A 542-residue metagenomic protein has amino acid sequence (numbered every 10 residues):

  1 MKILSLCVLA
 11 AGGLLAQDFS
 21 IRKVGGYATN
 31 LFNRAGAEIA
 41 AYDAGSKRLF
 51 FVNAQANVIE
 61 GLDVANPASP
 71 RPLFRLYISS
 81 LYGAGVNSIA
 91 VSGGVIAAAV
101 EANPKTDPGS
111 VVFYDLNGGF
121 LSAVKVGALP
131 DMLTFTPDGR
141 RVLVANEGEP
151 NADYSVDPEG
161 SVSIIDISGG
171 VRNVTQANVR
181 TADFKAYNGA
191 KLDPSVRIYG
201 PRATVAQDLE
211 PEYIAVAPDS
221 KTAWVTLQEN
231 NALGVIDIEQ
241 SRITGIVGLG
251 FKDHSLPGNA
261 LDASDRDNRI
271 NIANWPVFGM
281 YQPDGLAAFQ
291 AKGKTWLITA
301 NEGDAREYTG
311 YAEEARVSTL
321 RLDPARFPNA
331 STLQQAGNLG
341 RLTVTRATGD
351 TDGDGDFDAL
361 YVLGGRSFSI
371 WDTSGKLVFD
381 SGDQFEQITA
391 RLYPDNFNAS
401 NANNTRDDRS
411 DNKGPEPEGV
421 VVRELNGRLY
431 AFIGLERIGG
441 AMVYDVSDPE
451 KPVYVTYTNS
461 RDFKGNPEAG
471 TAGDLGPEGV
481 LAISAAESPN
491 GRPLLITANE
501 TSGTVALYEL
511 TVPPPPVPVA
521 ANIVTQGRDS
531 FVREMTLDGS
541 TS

Functional and structural regions predicted by a protein language model:
M1-C7: Sec-dependent signal peptide recognition, specifically the positively charged N-region followed immediately by
C7-A16: Hydrophobic h-region of N-terminal signal peptides that target proteins for export in Gram-negative bacteria
G12-G13, G61, A97-A98, A223 (+2 more regions): Small side chains
Q17-P513: Beta-sheet-rich non-transmembrane sensory/scaffold domains
P513-T541: Extracellular interdomain linkers/hinges and stalk-like, low-complexity segments in secreted or single-pass
